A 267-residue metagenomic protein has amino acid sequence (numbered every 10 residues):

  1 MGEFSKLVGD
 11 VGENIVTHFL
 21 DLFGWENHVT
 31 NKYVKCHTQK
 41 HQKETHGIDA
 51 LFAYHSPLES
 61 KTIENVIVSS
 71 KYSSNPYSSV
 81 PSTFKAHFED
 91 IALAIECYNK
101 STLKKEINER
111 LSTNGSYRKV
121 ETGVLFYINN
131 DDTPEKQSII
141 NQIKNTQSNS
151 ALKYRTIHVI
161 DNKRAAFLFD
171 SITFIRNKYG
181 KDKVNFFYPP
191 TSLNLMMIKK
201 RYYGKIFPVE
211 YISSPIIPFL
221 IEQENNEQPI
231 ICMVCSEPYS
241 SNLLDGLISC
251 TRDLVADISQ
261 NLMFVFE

Functional and structural regions predicted by a protein language model:
M1-G47, F52-E267: Intrinsically disordered, low-complexity Ser/Thr/Pro/Gly-rich regulatory segments
